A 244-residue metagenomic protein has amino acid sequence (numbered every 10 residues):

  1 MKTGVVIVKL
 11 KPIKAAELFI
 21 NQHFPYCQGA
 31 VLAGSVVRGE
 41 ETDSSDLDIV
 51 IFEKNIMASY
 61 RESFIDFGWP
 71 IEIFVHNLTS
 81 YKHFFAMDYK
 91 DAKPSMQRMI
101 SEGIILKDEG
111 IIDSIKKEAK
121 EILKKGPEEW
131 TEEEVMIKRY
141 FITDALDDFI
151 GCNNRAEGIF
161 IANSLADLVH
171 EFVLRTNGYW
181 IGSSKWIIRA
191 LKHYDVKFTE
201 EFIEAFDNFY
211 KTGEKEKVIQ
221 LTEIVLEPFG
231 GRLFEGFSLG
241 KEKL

Functional and structural regions predicted by a protein language model:
M1-S45, V50-S101: Metal-dependent nucleotidyltransferase catalytic core
G4-V5, E62, W69-N153: Conserved NTP/Mg2+-binding pocket subregion across the NTase superfamily
L10-E17, E40-D43, D66, I105-D113 (+2 more regions): Short N-terminal helix-initiation segments at or just after the protein's N-terminus
P25, V36, A58, I73 (+4 more regions): Short amphipathic alpha-helical segments, especially helix-boundary/capping motifs
C27-V31, I115, L165, V173: Conserved short hydrophobic patches within well-ordered secondary structure
G39, F74, G103, D108-E109 (+3 more regions): Surface-exposed loop/turn and secondary-structure junction residues enriched for glycine/proline
P127-L244: Conserved nucleotidyltransferase catalytic core and NTase-mimicking acidic/glycine-rich helix/loop elements in nucleic
